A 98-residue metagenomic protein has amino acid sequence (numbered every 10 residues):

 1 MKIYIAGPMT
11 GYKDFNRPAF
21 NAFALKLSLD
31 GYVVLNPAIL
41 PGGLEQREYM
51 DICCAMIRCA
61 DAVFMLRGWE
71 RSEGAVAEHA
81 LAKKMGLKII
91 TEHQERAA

Functional and structural regions predicted by a protein language model:
M1-A98: Conserved catalytic or regulatory cores that recognize and/or transform ribose-phosphate-containing ligands
